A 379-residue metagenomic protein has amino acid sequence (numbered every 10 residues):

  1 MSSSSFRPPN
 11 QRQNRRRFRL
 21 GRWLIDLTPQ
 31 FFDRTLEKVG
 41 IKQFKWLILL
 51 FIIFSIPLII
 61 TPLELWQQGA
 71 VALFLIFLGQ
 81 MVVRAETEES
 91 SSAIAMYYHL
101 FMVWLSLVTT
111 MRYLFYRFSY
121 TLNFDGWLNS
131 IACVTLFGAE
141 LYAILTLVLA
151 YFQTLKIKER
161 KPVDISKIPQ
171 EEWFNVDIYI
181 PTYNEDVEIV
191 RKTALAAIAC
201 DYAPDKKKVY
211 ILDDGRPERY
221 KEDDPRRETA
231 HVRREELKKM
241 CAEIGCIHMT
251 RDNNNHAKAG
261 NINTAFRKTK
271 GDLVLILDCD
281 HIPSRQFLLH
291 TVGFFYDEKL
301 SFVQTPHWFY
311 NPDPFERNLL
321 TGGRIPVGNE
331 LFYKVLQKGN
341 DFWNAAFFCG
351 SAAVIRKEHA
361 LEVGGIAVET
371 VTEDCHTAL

Functional and structural regions predicted by a protein language model:
S2-Q170: N-terminal membrane-anchoring/stem segments of glycan-assembly enzymes
A139, D177-I180, I211: Short hydrophobic beta-strand elements that form part of the catalytic alpha/beta core underpinning NDP-sugar/donor
N175-D177, K208, H376: Cell-envelope/extracellular polymer assembly enzymes that use nucleotide-activated donors
D177-E185, C200, F294: A conserved hydrophobic helix/loop-capping motif in glycosyltransferases and polysaccharide synthases
T193-K206: Short, acidic, metal-binding catalytic loop of nucleotide-sugar glycosyltransferases
D213-L237, N254: A conserved acidic beta->alpha catalytic loop
R233-G245, M249-L273, S284-V371, H376: Long helical/loop segments within the catalytic core of UDP-sugar-dependent glycosyltransferases, especially the large
